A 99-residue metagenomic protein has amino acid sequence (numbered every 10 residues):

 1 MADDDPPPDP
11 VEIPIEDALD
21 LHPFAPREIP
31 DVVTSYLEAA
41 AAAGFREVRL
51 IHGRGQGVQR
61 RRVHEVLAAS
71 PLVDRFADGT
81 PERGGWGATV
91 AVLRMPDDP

Functional and structural regions predicted by a protein language model:
M1-P99: Long, charged, low-complexity intrinsically disordered regions
